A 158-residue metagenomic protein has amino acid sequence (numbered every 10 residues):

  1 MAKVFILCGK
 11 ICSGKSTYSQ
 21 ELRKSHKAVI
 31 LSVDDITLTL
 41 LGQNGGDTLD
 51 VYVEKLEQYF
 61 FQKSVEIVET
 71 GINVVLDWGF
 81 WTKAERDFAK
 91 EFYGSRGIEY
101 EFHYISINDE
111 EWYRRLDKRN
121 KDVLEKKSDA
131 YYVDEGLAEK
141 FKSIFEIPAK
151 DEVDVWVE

Functional and structural regions predicted by a protein language model:
V4: Walker A (P-loop) ATP-phosphate-binding motif of ABC ATPase nucleotide-binding domains
L7: Hydrophobic anchor at the beta1->P-loop junction of P-loop NTPases
K10: P-loop (Walker A) phosphate-binding loop of NTP-binding proteins
S13, T17-I72: Conserved substrate/cofactor phosphate-moiety recognition/catalytic segment in nucleotide-dependent phosphotransferases
A28-I30, Y100-Y104, E152-V157: Conserved beta-strand scaffold positions in the cores of enzyme catalytic domains, especially in NTP/NDP-utilizing
Y52-R96, Y100: Glycine-rich phosphate-binding loop used to anchor ATP phosphates in small-molecule kinases, encompassing both
R96-L116: Conserved phosphate-donor/acceptor-positioning beta-strand/loop module used by diverse small-molecule
D122-E158: Small-molecule kinase domains that catalyze NTP-dependent phosphoryl transfer to phosphate-bearing small molecules
